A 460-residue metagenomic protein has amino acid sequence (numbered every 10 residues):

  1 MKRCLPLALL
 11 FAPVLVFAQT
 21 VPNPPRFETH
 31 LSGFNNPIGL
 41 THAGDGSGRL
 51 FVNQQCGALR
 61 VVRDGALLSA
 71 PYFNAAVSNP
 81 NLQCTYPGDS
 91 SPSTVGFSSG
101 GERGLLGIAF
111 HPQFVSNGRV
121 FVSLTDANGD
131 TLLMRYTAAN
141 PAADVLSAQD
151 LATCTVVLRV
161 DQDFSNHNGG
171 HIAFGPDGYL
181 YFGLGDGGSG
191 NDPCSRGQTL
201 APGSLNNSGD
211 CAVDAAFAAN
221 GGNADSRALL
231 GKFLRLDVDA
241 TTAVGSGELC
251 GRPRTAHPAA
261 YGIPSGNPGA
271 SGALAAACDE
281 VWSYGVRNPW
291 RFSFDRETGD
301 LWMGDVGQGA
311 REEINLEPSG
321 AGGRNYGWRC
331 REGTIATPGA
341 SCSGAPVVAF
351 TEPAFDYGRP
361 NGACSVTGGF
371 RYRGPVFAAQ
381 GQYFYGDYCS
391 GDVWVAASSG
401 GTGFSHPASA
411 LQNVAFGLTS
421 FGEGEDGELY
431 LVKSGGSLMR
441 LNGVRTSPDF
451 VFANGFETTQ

Functional and structural regions predicted by a protein language model:
Q19-N35, D150-C154, F350-Y357: A short helix->beta-strand "capping" segment at the edge of beta-propeller domains
T29-G57, C364-R371: Beta-strand-rich domains and repeat architectures in extracellular enzymes and scaffolds, especially beta-propellers
N35-G39, P87-F110, D163-G175, G222 (+3 more regions): Signature of short aromatic-glycine-proline-rich micro-motifs recurring in repeat-based ectodomains
G46-G48, V52-G57, G101, Q113-I335 (+2 more regions): Surface loops at the rim/top face of extracytoplasmic beta-rich domains
F51-A76, A143-D144: Beta-propeller domains
V286, T402-E425: Conserved blade-ending motifs and adjacent loop-strand segments that build the rim/top face of beta-propeller domains
G333-F404: Loop/turn-rich, solvent-exposed surfaces of beta-rich toroidal or solenoidal domains
T419-P448: Blade-level signature of beta-propeller repeat domains, shared across WD40, Kelch, NHL, RCC1 and BNR/Asp-box propellers
